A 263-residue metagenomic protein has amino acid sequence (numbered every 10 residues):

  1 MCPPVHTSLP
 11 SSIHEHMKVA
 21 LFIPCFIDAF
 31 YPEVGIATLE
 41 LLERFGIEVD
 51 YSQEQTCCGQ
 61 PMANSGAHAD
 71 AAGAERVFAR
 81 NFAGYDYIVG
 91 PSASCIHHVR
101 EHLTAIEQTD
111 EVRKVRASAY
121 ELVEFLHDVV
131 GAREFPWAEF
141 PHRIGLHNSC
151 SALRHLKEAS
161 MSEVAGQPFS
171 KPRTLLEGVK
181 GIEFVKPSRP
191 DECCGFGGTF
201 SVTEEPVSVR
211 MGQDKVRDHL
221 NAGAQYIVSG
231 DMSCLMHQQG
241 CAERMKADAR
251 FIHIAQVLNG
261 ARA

Functional and structural regions predicted by a protein language model:
C2-A263: Iron-sulfur cluster-binding electron-transfer modules in prokaryotic oxidoreductases
